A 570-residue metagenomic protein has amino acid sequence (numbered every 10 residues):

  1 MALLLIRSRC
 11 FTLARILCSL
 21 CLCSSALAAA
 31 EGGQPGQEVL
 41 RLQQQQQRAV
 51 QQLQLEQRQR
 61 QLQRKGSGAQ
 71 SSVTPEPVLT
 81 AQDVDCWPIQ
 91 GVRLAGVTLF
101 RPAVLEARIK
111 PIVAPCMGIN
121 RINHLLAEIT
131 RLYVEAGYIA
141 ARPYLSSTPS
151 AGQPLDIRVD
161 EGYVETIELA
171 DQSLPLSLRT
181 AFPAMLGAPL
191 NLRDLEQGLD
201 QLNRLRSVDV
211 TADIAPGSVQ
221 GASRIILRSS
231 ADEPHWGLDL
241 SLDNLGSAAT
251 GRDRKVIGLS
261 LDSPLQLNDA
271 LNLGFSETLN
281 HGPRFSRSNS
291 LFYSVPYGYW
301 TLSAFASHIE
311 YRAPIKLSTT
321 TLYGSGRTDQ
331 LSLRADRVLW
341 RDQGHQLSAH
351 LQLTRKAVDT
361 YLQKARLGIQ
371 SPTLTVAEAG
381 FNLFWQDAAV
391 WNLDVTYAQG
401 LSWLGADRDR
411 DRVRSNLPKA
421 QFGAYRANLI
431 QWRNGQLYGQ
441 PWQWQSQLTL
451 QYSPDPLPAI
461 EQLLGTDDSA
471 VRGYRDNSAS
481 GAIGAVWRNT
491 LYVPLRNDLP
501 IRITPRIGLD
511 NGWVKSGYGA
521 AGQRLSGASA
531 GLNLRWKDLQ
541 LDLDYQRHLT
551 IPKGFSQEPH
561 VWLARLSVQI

Functional and structural regions predicted by a protein language model:
M1-C10: N-terminal secretory signal peptides that target proteins for export/translocation
A14-S25: Bacterial N-terminal signal peptides
E31-G246, G258, S276-S288, Q447-L448: Periplasmic polypeptide-binding modules associated with outer-membrane biogenesis and secretion
Y138, S207, E233-H235, Q266-N268 (+7 more regions): Strand-connecting loop/turn motifs
L176, L192-Q386, F555-Q569: Gram-negative/organellar outer-membrane beta-barrel architecture
I214, L240-N244, L271-E277, L291 (+8 more regions): Transmembrane beta-barrel strands of outer-membrane/channel proteins
Y361-N511, K515-S516, G554-S556, A564-L566: C-terminal outer-membrane beta-barrel translocator/porin domains of Gram-negative envelope proteins and their
W536-I570: Predominantly the C-terminal beta-signal and adjacent terminal strand-loop region of outer-membrane beta-barrel
